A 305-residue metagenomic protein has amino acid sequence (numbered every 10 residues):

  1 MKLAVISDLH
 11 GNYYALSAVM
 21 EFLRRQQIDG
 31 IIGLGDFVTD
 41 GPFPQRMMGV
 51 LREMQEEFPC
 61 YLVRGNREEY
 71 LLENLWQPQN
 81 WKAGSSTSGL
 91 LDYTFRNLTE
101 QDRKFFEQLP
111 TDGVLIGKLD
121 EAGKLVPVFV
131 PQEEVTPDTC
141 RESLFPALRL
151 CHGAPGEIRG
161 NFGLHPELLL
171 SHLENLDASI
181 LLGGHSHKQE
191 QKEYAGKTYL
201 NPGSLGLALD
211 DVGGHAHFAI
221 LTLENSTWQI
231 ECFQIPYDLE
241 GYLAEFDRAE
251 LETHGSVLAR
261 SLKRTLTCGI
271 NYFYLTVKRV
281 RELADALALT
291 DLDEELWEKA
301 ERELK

Functional and structural regions predicted by a protein language model:
K2-H10, P146-P155, Y199-G203: Active-site-proximal beta-strand elements of phosphoester/diester hydrolases
A4-I6, G11-N97: Core catalytic region of metal-dependent phosphoesterases/phosphodiesterases, especially metallo-beta-lactamase-like
H10-A15, T39-P42, R67-L72, V114-L115 (+3 more regions): Active-site environment of divalent metal-dependent phosphoester hydrolases
L23-Q27, L144, N175-D177, I220: Glycine-rich phosphate-binding loop signature in dinucleotide/nucleotide-binding domains
M54-P137, F145, G163-H172, D177: Active-site neighborhood of divalent metal-dependent phosphoester bond hydrolases
D112-V114, L150, Q191, F218-I220: Conserved hydrophobic/aromatic beta-strand scaffold that supports enzyme active sites
G153-L200: Ligand/cofactor pocket segment of small-molecule handling proteins
Y194-P202, G206-K305: Acidic, His/Gly-rich catalytic cores of divalent-metal-dependent hydrolytic chemistry
